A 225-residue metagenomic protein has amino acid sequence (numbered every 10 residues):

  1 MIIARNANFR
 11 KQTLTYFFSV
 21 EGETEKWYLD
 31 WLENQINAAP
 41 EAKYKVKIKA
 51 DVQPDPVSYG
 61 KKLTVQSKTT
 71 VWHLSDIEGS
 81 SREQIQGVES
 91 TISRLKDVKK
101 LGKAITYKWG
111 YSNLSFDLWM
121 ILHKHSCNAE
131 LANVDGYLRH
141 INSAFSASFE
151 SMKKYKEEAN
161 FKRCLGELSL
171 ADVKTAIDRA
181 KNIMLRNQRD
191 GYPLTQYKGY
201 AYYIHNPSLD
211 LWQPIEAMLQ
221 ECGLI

Functional and structural regions predicted by a protein language model:
I2-Q12, K26-A50, S58-V65, T69-T70 (+1 more regions): C-terminal accessory helical subdomains adjacent to catalytic cores in phosphodiester- and nucleotide-handling enzymes
F17-W27: Catalytic nucleophile-elbow at a beta strand-turn-alpha helix junction centered on a G-D-S/GDSL motif, marking
S19, H73-D76: Conserved beta-strand segments of the P-loop GTPase G domain that flank and frequently precede/overlap
